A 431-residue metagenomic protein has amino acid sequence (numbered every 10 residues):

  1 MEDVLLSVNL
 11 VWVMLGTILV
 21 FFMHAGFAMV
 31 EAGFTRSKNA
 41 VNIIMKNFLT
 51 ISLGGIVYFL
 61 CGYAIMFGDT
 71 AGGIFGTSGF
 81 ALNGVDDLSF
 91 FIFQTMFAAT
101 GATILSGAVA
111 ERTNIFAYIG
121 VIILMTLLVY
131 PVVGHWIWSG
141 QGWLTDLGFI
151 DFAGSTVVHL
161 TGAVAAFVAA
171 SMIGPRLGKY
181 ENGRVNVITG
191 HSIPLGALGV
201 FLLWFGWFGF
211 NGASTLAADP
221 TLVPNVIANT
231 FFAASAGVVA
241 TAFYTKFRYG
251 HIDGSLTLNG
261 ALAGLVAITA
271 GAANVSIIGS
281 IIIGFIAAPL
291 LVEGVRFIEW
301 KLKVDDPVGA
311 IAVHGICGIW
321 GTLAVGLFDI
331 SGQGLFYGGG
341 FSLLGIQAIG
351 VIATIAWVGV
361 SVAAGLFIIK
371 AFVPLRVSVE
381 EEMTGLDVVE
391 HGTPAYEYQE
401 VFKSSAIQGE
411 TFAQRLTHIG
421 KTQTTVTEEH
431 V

Functional and structural regions predicted by a protein language model:
M1-V431: Glycine- and aromatic-enriched membrane alpha-helices
